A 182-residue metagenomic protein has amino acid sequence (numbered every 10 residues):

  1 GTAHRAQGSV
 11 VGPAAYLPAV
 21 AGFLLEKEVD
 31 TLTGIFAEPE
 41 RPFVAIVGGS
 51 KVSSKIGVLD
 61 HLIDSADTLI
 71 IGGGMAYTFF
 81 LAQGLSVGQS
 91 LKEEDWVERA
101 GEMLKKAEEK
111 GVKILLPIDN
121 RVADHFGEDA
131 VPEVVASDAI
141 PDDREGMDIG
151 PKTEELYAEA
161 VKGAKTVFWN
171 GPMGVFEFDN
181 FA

Functional and structural regions predicted by a protein language model:
G1-A182: Active-site loop-to-helix "anion-binding N-cap" substructures in soluble metabolic enzymes
